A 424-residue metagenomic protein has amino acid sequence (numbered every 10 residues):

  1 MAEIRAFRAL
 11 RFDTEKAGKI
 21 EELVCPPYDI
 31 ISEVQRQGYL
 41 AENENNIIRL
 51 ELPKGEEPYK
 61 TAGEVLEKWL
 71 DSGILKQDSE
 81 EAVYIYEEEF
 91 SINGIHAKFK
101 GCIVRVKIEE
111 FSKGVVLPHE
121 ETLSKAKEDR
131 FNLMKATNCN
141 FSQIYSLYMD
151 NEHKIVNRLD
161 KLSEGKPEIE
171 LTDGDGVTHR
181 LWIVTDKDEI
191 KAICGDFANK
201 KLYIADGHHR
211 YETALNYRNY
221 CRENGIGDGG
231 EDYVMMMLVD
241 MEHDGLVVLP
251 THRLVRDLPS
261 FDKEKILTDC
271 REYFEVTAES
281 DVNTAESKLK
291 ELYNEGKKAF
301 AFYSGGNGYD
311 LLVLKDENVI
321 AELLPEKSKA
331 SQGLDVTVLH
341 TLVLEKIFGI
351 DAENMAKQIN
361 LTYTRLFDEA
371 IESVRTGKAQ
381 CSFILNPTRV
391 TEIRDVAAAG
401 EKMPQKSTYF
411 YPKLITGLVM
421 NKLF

Functional and structural regions predicted by a protein language model:
M1-F424: Surface-exposed, charge/polar-rich loops and edge strands
